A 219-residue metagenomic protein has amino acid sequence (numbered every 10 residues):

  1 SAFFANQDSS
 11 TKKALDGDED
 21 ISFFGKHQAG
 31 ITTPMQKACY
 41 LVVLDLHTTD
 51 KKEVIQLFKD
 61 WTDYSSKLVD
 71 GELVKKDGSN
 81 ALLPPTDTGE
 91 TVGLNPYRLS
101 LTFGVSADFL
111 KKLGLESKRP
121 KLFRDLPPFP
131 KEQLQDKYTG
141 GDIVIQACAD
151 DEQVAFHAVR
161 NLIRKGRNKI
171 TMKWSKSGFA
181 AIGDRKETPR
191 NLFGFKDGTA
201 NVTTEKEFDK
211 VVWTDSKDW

Functional and structural regions predicted by a protein language model:
A2-W219: Long, histidine/aromatic-enriched segments associated with O2/redox biology
